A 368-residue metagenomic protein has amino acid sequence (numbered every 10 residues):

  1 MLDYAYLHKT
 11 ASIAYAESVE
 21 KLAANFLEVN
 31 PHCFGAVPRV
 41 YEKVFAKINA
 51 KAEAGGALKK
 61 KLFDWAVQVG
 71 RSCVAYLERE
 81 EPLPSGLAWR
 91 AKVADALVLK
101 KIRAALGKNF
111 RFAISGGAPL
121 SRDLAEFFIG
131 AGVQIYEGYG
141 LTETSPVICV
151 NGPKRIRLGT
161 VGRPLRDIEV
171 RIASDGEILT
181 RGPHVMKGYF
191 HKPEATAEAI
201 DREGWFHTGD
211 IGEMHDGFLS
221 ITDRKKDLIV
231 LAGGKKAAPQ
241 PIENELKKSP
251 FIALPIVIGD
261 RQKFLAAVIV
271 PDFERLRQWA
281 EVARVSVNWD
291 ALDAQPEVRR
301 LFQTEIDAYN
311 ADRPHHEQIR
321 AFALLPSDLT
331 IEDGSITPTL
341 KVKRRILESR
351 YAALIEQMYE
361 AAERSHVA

Functional and structural regions predicted by a protein language model:
M1-A96, N109: Conserved AMP-binding/adenylation subdomain of ANL enzymes
F34, V170, G217, L246 (+1 more regions): Residue-level signal for inorganic ion chemistry
G117, G140, G162, D210: Active-site glycine-centered loops adjacent to acidic/histidine catalytic or metal-binding residues that shape
L120-R122, E126-Q134, L141-G159, K192-A195 (+1 more regions): Active-site loops of AMP-binding adenylate-forming
P164-L231: Conserved ATP-binding/catalytic segment of the ANL
V185, F218-K247, L276-P296, H315-E317 (+2 more regions): Adenylate-forming
I211, S249-R275: C-terminal boundary motif of the adenylate-forming
L254-I256, K263, Q303-A368: Conserved C-terminal "lid"/linker of ANL adenylate-forming enzymes
